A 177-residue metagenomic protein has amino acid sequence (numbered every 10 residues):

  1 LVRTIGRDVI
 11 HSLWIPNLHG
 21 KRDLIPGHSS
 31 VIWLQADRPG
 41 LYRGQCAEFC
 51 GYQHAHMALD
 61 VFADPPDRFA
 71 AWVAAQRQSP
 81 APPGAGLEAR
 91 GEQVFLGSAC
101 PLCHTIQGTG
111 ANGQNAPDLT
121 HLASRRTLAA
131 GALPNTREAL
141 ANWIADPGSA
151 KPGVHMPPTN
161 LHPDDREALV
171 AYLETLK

Functional and structural regions predicted by a protein language model:
L1-L59, A63-P65: Membrane-embedded segments
L34, P80, R126-A132: Short, contiguous acidic/charged loop-to-helix segments that flank catalytic cores in large enzymes
R43, A47-H56, E92-D118, R125-A130 (+2 more regions): Periplasmic/extracellular electron-transfer cofactor-ligation site, primarily the c-type cytochrome heme-c attachment
D67-L96: Electrostatic cytochrome c docking/interface patches
R68-Q76, E138-A139, W143-K177: C-terminal capping alpha-helices of c-type cytochrome domains
P82, G86-Q93, P101-L102, M156 (+1 more regions): C-terminal luminal/periplasmic domains and tails of membrane-associated envelope-modifying transferases
S98, A132-N135, D164: Residue-level signal for the nucleotide or nucleotide-sugar donor/cofactor binding architecture
